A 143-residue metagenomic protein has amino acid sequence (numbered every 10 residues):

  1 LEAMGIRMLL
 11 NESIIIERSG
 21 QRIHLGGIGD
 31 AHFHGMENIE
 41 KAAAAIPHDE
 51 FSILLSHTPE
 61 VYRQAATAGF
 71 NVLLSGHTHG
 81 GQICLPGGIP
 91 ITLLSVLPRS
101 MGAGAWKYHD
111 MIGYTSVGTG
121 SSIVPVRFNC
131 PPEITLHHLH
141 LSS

Functional and structural regions predicted by a protein language model:
L1-S143: Soluble catalytic domains of enzymes that build or remodel membrane lipids, polysaccharides, and related
